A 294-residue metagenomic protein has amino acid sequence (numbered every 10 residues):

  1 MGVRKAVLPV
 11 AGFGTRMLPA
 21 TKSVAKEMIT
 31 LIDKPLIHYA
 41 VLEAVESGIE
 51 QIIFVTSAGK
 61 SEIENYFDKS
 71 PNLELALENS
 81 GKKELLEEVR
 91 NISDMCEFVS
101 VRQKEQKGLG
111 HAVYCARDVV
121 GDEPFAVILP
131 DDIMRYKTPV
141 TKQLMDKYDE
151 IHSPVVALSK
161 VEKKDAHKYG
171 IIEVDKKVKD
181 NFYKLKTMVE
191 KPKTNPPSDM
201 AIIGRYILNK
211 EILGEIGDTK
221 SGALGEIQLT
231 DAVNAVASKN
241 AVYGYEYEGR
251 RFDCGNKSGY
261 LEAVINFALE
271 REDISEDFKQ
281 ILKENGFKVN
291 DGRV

Functional and structural regions predicted by a protein language model:
M1-L8, R16, K34-V127, Y136 (+1 more regions): Conserved N-terminal catalytic core of the sugar/cofactor nucleotidyltransferase
F13, D132: Active-site metal-binding loops of divalent metal-dependent hydrolases
S23-H38: Short catalytic helix/loop segments, enriched in acidic residues and glycine and frequently bearing histidine
I37, I63, A116, D131 (+3 more regions): Residue-level signal for inorganic ion chemistry
S47-E50, K69, Y148-I151, L208-V294: Terminal amphipathic alpha-helical/low-complexity segments used for targeting or macromolecular assembly
A58, I128, I207-L208, G255: A conserved hydrophobic position in a structured secondary element of the catalytic/binding core that shapes
L86-C96, K176-F182, A235-A237: Short, conserved catalytic or adaptor-binding loops enriched in Gly and charged residues
M134-E215, T219, A223: Conserved core of the sugar-phosphate nucleotidyltransferase
